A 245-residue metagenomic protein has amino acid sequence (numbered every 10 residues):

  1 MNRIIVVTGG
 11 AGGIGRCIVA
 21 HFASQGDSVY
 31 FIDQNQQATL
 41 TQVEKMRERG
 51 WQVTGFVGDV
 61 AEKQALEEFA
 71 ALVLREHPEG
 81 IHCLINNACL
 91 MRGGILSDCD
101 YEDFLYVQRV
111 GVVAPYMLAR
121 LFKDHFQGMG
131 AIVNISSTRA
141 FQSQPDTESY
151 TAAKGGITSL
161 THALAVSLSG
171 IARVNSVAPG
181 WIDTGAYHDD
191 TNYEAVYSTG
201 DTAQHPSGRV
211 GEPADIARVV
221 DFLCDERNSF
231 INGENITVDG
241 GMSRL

Functional and structural regions predicted by a protein language model:
N2-Y30: Canonical Rossmann dinucleotide-binding motif of NAD(H)/NADP(H)-dependent dehydrogenases/reductases, specifically
Q25-T41: Conserved glycine-rich Rossmann-like NAD(P)H-binding loop of the short-chain dehydrogenase/reductase
I95-L96, D100-L105, Y197, D201: Substrate-binding pocket helix/loop in short-chain dehydrogenase/reductase
A119, A153, T161: Active-site helix of classical SDR
S137: Residue(s) in the substrate-gating loop at a strand-loop-helix junction that position the organic substrate next
Q142, D221, N232-L245: Short C-terminal tail/terminal secondary-structure segment of NAD(P)H-dependent dehydrogenase/reductase domains
S169-R173, I231-G233: Short, small/polar-rich loop/turn modules that mediate ligand/substrate recognition or access, typified
